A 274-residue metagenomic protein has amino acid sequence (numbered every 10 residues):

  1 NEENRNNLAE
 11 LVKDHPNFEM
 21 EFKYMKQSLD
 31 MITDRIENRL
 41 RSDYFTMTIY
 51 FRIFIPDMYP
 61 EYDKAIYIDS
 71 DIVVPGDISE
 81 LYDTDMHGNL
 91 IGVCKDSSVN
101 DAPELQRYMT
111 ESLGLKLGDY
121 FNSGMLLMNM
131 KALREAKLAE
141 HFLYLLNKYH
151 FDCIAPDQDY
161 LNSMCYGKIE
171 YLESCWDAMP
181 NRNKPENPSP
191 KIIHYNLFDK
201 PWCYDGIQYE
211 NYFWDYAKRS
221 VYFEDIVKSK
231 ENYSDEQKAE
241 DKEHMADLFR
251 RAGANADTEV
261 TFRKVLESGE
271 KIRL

Functional and structural regions predicted by a protein language model:
N1, E19-L29, V93-D96, I154: A generic structural motif
N1-N7, D101-A102: Short, charged/polar "capping" segments at the starts of alpha-helices and the immediately preceding loops
A9-M58: Active-site-proximal specificity loops/subdomain of glycosyltransferases
M25-D34, V99-N100, D177-N181: A short acidic, often aromatic-flanked loop/helix-cap motif at beta-alpha or helix-coil junctions that lines enzyme
K26-S28, T48-D101, L127-M128, E135: GT-A fold catalytic core of metal-dependent nucleotide-sugar glycosyltransferases, centered on the diacidic
I32-F45, N100-L115: Surface-exposed acidic, glycine/proline-enriched linker/cap segments that occur as 15-30-residue helix-coil
D43-F45, G114-G118, H150-D152, N183-K184: Short Gly/Pro-enriched turn/cap motifs at secondary-structure boundaries
N122-S123, M128-L274: A glycosyltransferase accessory/donor-loop signature
